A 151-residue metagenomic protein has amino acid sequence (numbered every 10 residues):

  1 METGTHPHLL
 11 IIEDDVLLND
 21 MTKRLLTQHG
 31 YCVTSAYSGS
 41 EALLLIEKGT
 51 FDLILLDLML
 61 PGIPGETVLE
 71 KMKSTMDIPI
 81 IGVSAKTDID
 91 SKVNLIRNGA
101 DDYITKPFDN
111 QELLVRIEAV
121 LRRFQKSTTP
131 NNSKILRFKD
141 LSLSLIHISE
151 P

Functional and structural regions predicted by a protein language model:
M1-Q125: N-terminal/domain-start alpha-helical segments
P7-H8, A119-S149: Short, Lys/Arg-enriched segments at the junction into DNA-binding effector domains of transcriptional regulators
K73, E150-P151: Alpha-helical hinge/cap motifs
